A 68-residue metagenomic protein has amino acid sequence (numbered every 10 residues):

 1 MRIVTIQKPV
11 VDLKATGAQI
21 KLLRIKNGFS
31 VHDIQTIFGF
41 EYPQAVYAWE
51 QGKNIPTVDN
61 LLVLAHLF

Functional and structural regions predicted by a protein language model:
M1-K26: A short, Lys/Arg-rich alpha-helix, primarily the initiator
A18, G28-F29, E41, P56-D59: Residue-level signal for the short linker/turn that defines the boundary of a DNA-recognition helix
R24, Q35, A65: The alpha-helix within a helix-turn-helix
N27-A48: Short alpha-helical DNA-recognition segment
T57-F68: DNA major-groove recognition helix of helix-turn-helix/homeodomain DNA-binding modules
